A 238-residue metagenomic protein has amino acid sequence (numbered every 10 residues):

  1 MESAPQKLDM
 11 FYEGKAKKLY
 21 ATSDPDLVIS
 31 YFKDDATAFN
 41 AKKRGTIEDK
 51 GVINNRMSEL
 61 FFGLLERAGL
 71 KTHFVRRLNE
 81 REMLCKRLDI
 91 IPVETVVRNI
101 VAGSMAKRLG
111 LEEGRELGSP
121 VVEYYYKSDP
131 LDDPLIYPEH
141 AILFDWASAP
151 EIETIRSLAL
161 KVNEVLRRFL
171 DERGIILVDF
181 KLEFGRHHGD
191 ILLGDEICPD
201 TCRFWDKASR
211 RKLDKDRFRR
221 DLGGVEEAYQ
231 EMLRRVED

Functional and structural regions predicted by a protein language model:
M1-D9, C85, L166-R173: Short aromatic-glycine motifs in intrinsically disordered, low-complexity regions
Q6-Y126, V236: Active-site loop/lid in soluble adenylation, ligation, and acyl-transfer enzymes
K42-V52, L135-L158: Short histidine-centered catalytic/ligand-binding loop motif
R76-R81, L170-G185: A short glycine-rich, hydrophobically flanked beta-strand micro-motif that places a catalytic Asp/Glu for divalent metal
V97, L177-D195: Conserved metal-phosphate-binding beta-hairpin within the catalytic cores of diverse ATP-dependent phosphoryl-transfer
R115, I197-D238: C-terminal helix-cap and adjacent tail motif
R115, P120-D132, N163-I176, I197-R203: Phosphate-binding core of ATP-grasp and ATP-grasp-like enzymes
W146-V178: A long amphipathic alpha-helix within ATP-dependent nucleotide-binding catalytic cores
